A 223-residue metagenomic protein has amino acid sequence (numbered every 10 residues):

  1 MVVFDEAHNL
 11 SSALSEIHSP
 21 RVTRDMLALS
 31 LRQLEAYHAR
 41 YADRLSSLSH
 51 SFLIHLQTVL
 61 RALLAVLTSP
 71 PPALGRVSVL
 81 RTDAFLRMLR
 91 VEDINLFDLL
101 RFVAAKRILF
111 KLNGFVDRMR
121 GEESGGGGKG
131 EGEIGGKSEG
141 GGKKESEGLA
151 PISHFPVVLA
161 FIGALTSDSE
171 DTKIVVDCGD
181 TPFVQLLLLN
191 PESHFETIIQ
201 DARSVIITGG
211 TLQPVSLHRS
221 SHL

Functional and structural regions predicted by a protein language model:
M1-V2, E6-L223: Conserved coupling segment at the C-terminus of the helicase ATP-binding
